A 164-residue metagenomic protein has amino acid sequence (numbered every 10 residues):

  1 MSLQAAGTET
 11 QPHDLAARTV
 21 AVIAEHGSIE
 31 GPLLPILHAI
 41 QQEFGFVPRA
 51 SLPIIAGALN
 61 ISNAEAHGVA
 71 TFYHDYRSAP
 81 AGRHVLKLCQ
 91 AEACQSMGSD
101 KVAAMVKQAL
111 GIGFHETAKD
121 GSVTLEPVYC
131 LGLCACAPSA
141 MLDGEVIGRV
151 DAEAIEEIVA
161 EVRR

Functional and structural regions predicted by a protein language model:
M1-R164: Signature of N-terminal electron-transfer/Fe-S-associated modules in redox systems
